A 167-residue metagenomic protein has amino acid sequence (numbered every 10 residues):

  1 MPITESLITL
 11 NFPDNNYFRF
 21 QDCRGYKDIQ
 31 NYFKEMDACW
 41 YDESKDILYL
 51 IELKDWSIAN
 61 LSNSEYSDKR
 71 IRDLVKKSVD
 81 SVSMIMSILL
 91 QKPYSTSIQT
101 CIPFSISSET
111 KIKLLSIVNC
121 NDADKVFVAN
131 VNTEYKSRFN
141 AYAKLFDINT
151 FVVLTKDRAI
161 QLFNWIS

Functional and structural regions predicted by a protein language model:
M1-E35, I166-S167: Basic, amphipathic N-terminal segments that precede the first structured/catalytic domain
D22-R24, D42, D55, C120: Short, flexible loop/turn elements at secondary-structure junctions
Y32-D37, Y94-S97: Short, solvent-exposed beta-alpha or beta-beta edge segments that form flexible loop/patches at the rim of ligand
K34-M36, Y49, I112: Residue-level detector of short, conserved catalytic/binding motifs and their immediate flanks
A38-W40, I47-D55: Conserved catalytic cores of phosphodiester-cleaving nucleases, focusing on short active-site segments
W56-L115, S137-F146: Catalytic cores of nucleic-acid endonucleases
I112-K125: Acidic beta-strand-to-loop metal/phosphate-binding motif
D124-S167: Polybasic (Lys/Arg-rich)
